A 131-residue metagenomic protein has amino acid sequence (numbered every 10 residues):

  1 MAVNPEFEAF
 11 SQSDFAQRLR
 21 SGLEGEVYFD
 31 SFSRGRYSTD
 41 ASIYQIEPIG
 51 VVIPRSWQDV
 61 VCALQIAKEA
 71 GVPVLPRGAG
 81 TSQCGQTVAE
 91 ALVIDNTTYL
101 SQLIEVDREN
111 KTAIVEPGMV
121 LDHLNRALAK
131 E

Functional and structural regions predicted by a protein language model:
M1-A16: Intrinsic disorder at enzyme termini
F7, L19, S42-V74, L92 (+1 more regions): N-terminal glycine-rich flavin-associated loop
Q12, G35-Y37, A63: Generic signature of intrinsically disordered, low-complexity, basic-rich segments and short cationic peptides
A16-S38: Conserved oxyanion/phosphate-binding beta-strand-loop segments in alpha/beta enzyme cores
V27, Y37, Q83, L103-V106: Short clusters of hydrophobic/aromatic residues that line enzyme substrate/ligand-binding pockets
A41-I43, Q83-V88: Short glycine-biased active-site loop of nucleotidyltransferases that positions the nucleotide triphosphate and helps
